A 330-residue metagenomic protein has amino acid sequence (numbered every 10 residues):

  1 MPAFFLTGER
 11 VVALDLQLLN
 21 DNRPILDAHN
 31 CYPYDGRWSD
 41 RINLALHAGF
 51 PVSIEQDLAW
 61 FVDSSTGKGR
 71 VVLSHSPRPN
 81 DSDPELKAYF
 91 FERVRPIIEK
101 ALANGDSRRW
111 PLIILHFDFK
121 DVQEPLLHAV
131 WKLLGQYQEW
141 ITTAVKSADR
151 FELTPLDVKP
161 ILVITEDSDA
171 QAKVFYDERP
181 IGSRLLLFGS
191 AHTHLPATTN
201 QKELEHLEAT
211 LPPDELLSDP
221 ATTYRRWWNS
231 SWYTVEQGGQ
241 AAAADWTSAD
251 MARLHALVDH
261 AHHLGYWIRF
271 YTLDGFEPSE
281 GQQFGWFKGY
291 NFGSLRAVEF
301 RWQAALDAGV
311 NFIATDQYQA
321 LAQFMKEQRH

Functional and structural regions predicted by a protein language model:
M1-V52, W60-H330: Catalytic cores of phosphodiester-bond hydrolases, prominently lipid phosphodiesterases
